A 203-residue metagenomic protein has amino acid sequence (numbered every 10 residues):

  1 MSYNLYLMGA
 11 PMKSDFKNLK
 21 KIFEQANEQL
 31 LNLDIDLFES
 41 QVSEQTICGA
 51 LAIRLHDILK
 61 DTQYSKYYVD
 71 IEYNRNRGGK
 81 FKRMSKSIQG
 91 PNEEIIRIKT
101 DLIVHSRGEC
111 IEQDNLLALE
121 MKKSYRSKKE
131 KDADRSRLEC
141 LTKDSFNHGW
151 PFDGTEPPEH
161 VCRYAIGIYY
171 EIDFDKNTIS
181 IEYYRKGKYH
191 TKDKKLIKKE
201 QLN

Functional and structural regions predicted by a protein language model:
S2-H56: Charged, often low-complexity linker/regulatory segments
D34-S40, Q89-G90, K123-Y125: Surface-exposed cleft-lining segments at the edges of enzyme active sites
Q41-G78: Short, well-structured hydrophobic secondary-structure segments
S65-E112: Active-site metal-binding core of divalent-cation-utilizing nuclease and nuclease-like domains
D101-V104, N115-S124, L138: Conserved catalytic cores of phosphodiester-cleaving nucleases, focusing on short active-site segments
C110, S124-K129, D175-K176: Short acidic, S/G/P-rich loop/turn micro-motifs used as interaction or catalytic elements
R126-S145: Mg2+/Mn2+-dependent nuclease catalytic core
K143, W150-N203: Domain-level recognition of nuclease-like catalytic cores that cleave nucleotide substrates
